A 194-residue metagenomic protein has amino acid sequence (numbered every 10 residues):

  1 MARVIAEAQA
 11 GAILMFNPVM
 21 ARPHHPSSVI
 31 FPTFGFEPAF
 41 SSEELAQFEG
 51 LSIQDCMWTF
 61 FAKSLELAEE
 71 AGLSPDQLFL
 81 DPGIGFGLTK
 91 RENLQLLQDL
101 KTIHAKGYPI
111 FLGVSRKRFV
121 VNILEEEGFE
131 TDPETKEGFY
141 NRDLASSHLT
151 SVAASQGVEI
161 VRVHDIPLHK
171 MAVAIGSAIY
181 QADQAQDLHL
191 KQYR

Functional and structural regions predicted by a protein language model:
M1-L67, A71, G87-R194: Active-site-adjacent loop and "lid" segments of alpha/beta metabolic enzymes
S74-Q77: Short acidic capping loops at alpha-helix termini that bridge into adjacent secondary structure
G83-G85: Short strand-loop junctions, especially beta-strand C-caps/beta-turns that link beta-sheets to coils or alpha-helices
